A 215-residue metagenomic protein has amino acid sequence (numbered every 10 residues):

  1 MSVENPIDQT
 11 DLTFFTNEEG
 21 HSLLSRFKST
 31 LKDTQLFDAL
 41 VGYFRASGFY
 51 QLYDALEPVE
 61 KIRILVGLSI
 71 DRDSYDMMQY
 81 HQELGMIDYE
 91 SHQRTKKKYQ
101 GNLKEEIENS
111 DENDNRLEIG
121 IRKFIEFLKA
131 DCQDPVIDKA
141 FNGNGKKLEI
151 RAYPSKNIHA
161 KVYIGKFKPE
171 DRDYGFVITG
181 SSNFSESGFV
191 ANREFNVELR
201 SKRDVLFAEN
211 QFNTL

Functional and structural regions predicted by a protein language model:
M1-L215: PLD/PLD-like phosphodiesterase catalytic module centered on the HKD motif
